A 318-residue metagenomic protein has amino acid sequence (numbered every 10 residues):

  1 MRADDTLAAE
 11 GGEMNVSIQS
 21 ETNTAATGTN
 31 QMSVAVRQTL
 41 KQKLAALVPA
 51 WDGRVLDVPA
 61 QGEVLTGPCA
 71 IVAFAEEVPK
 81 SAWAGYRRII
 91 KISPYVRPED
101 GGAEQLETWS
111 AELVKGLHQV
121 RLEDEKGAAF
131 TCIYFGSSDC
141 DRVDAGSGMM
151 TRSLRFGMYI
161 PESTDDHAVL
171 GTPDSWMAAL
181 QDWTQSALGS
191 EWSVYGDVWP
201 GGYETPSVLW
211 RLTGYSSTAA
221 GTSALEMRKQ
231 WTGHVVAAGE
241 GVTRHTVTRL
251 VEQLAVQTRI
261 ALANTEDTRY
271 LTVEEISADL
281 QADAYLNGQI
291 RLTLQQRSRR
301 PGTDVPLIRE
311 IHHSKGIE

Functional and structural regions predicted by a protein language model:
M1-A84, K115-I133, S163-S216, G316-E318: Small/polar-rich, solvent-exposed N-terminal microdomains that initiate assembly or binding
R2-T27, D174, L262-E318: C-terminal tail/extension regions appended to the core domain(s) of diverse proteins
V36, W109-L113, W176, T246 (+2 more regions): Hydrophobic alpha-helical membrane-association signature
V78-G85, D144-G148, A220-E226, D283: Short, solvent-exposed beta-strand/turn "edge" segments of beta-rich domains on protein surfaces
V78-K80, R88, I92-H118: A broadly used, surface-exposed interaction patch
G85-D100, G148-E162, L225-G241, L286-Q296: Oligomerization/assembly interface segments of phage tail-like spikes and tubes
D100-T108, E240-R249: Short, conserved charged micro-motifs
K115-G157, S186-W210, R249-G302: Acidic-leaning, charged glycine-interspersed low-complexity segments
